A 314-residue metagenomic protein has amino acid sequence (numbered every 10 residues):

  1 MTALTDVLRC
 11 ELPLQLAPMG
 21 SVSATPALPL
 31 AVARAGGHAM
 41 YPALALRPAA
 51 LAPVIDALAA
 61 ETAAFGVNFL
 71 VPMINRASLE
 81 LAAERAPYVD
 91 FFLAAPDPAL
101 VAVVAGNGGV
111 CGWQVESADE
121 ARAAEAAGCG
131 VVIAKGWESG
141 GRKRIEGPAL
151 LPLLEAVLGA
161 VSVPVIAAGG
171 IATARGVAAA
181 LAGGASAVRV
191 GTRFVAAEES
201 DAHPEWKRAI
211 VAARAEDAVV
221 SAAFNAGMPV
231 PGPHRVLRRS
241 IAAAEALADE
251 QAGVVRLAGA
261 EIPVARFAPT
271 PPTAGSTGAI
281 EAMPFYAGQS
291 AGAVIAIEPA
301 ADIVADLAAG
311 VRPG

Functional and structural regions predicted by a protein language model:
M1-V161: Active-site entrance/lid segments in N-terminal catalytic domains of soluble metabolic enzymes
Q15, R144-I166, A172-G314: Conserved active-site-proximal phosphate/metal-binding subdomains
S23, I171-A172: Residue-level detector of alpha-helix initiation sites
